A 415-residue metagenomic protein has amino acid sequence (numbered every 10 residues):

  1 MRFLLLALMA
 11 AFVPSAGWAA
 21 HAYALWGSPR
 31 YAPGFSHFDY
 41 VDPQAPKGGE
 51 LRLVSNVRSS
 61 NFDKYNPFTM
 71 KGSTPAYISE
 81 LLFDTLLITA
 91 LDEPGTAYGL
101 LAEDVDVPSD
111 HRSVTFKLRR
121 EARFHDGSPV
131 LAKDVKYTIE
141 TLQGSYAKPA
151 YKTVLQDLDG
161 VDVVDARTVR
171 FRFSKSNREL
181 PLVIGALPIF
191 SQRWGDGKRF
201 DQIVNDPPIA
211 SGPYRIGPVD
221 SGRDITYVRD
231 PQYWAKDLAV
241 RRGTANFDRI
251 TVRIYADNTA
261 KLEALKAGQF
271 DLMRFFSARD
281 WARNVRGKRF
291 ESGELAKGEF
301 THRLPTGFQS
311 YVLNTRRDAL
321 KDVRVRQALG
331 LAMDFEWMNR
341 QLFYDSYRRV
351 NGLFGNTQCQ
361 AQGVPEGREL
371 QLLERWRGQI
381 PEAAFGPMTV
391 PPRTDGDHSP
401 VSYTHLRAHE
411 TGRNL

Functional and structural regions predicted by a protein language model:
A19-D110, E140, I209: N-terminal lobe/hinge region of extracytoplasmic solute-binding protein
V41-P46, M70-Y77, D104-K148, V164 (+4 more regions): Aromatic- and charge-enriched surface segment that lines or borders ligand/interaction sites
Q44, S60-P67, P94-A97, H125 (+4 more regions): Short, solvent-exposed loop/turn elements at domain surfaces
R52, L131-T138, A166-R170, G212-P213 (+4 more regions): Alpha-helical secondary-structure segments
G72, I78-E93, I184-T251, A256-A260 (+3 more regions): Gly/Pro-rich hinge or "lid" segments in bacterial periplasmic/extracellular proteins
K117, Y151-D196, S211-D220, R368-Q371 (+1 more regions): Surface-exposed binding/hinge segments that line and control ligand-binding clefts or catalytic entry sites
G160-V161, G217-V228, R253-R317, Q327-A328 (+2 more regions): Extracellular/periplasmic solute-recognition and catalytic clefts
